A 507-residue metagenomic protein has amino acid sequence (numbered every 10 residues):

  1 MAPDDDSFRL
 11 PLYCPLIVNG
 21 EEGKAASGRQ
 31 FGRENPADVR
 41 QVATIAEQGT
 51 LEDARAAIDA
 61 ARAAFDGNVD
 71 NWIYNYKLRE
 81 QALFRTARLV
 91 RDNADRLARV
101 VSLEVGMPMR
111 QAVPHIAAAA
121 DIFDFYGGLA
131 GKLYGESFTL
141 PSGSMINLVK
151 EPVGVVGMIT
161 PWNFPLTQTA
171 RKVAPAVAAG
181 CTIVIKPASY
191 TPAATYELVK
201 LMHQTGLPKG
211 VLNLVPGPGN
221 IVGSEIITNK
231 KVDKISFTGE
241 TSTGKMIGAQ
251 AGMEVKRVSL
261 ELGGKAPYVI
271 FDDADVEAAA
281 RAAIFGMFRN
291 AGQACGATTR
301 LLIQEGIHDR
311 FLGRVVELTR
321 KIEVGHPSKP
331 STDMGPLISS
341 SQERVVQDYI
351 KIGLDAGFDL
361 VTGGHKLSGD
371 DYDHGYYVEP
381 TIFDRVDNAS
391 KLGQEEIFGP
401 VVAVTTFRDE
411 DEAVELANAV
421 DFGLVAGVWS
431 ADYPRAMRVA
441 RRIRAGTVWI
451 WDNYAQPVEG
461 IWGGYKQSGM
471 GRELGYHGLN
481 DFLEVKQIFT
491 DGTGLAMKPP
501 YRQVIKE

Functional and structural regions predicted by a protein language model:
M1-V42, A64: Hydrophobic face of amphipathic alpha-helices that form TPR/SEL1-like repeat modules and related alpha-solenoid
P11, S242-D387, L416, I450 (+1 more regions): ALDH superfamily catalytic-core signature
D38-T44, V232, V269, E323 (+2 more regions): Conserved C-terminal structural/oligomerization subdomain of aldehyde/semialdehyde dehydrogenase
V39-R40, R79, V101, F123 (+9 more regions): Residue-level signal for inorganic ion chemistry
R40-K132: Glycine-rich loop-to-alpha-helix module at the N-terminal edge of alpha/beta enzyme cores
V42-G49, A63-D70, M158, Y268-F271 (+5 more regions): Short, well-ordered beta-strand elements within core beta-sheets of diverse protein domains
Y134-A278, F407: Rossmann-like NAD(P) dinucleotide-binding subdomain of oxidoreductase/dehydrogenase enzymes
T182-V184, L360, T447: A short hydrophobic/small-residue beta-strand
